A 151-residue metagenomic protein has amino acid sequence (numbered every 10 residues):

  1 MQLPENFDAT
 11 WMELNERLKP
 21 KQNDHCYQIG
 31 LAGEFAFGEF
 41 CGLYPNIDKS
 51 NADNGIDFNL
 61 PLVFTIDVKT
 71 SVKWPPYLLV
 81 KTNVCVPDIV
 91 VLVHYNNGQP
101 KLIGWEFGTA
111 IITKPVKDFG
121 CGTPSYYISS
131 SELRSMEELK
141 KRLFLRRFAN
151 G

Functional and structural regions predicted by a protein language model:
M1-L62, V68-G151: Nucleic-acid endonuclease domains
